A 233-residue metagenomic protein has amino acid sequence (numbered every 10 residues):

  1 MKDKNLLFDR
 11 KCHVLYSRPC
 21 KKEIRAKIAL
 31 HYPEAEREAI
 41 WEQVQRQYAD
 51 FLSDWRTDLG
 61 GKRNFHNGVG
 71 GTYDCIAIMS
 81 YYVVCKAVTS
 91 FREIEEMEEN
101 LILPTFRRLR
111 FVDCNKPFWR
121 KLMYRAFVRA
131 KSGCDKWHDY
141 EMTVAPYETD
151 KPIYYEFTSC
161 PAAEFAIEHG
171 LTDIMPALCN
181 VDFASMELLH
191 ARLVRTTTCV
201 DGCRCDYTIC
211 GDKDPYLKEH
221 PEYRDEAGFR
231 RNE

Functional and structural regions predicted by a protein language model:
M1-C85: N-terminal, charged low-complexity regulatory/assembly segments
Y73-E168: Amphipathic interaction/junction segments at domain boundaries or subunit interfaces
I76, S80, V181, G202-R204: Short, well-structured alpha-helical interface segments that form or flank functional binding sites
M142-D201: Short, hydrophobic/π-rich interface segment
A162-E164, D212-E219: Short, charged/polar, Gly/Pro-enriched secondary-structure boundary elements
T196, G202-D212: C-terminal edge-of-domain segments
D206-T208, E219, D225: N-terminal functional module detector in eukaryotic proteins
E222-E233: Short, cationic low-complexity segments
